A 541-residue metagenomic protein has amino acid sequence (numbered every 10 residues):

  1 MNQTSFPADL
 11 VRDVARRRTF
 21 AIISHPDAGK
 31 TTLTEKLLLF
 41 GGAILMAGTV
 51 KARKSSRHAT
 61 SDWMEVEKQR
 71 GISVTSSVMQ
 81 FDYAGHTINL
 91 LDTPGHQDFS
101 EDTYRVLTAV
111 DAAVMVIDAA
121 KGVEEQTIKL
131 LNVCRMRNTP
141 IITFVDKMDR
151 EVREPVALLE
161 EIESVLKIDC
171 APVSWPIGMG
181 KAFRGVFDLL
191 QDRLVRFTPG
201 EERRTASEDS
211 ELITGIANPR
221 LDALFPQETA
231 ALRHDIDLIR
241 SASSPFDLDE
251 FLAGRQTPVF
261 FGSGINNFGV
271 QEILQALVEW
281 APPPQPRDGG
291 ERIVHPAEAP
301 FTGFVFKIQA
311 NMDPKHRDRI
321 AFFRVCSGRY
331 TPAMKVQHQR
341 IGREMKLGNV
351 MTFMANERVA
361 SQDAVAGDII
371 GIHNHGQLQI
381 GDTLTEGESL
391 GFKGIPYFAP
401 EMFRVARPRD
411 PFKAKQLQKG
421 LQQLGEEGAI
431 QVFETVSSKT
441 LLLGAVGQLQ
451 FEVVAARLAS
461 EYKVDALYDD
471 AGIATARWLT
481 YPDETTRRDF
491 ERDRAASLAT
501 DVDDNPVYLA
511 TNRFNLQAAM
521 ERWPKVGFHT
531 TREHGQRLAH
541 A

Functional and structural regions predicted by a protein language model:
M1-A541: Structural and coupling elements of P-loop NTPases
